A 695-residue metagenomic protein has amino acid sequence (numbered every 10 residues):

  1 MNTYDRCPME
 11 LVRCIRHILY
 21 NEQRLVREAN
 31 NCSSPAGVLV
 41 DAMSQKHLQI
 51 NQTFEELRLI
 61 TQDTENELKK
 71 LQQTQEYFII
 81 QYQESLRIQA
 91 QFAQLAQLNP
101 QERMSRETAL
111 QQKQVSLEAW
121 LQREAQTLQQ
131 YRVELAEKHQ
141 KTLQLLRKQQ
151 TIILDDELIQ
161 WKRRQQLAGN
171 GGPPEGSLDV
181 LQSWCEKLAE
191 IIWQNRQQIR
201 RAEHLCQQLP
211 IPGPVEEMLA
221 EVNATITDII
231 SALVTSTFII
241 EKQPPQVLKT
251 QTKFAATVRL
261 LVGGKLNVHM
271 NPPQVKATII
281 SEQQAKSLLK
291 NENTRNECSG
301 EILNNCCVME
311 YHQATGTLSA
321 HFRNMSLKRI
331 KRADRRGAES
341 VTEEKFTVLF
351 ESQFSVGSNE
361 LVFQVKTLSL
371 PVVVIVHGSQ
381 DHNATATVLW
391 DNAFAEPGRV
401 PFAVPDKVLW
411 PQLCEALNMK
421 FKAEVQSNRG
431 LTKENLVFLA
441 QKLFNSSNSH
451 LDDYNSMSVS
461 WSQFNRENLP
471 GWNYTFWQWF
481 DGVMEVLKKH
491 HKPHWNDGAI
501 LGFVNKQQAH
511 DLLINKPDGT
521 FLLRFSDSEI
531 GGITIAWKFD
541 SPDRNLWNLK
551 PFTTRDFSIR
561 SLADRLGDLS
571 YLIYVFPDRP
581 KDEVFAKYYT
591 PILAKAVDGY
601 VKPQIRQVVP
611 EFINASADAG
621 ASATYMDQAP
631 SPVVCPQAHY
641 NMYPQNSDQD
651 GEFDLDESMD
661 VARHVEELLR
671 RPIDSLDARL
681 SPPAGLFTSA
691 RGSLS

Functional and structural regions predicted by a protein language model:
M1-L219, T225-D228, A285-S695: Eukaryotic phosphotyrosine signaling hubs
A220-Q243: A structural signal for beta-strand and strand-to-loop patches characteristic of beta-rich domains
T235-S281, T347: Contiguous beta-strand segments within globular domains
